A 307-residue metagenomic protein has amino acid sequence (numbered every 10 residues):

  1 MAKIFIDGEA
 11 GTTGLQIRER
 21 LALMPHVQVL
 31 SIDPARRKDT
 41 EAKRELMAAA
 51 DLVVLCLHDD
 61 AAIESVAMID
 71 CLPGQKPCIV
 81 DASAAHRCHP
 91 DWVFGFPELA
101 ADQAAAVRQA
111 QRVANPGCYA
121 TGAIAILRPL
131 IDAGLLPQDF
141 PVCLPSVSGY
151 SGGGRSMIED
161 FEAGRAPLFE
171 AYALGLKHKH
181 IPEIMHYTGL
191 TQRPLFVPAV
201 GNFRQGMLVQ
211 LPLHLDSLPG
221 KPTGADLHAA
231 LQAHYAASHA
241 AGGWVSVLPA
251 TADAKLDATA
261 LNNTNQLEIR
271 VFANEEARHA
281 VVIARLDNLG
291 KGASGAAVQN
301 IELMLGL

Functional and structural regions predicted by a protein language model:
M1-P167, Y172-L174, F272-E275: N-terminal Rossmann-like NAD(P) cofactor-binding subdomain of oxidoreductases, focused on the glycine-rich
T12-R44, C56, P141-S146, Y150-V282: C-terminal substrate-binding/catalytic lobe of Rossmann-fold NAD(P)-dependent oxidoreductases
R18, I63, I124-I131, I181-M185 (+3 more regions): Predominant activation on well-ordered alpha-helical scaffold segments within soluble catalytic domains
V113, L227, A297: PAPS/PAP-binding and catalytic site of the sulfotransferase fold
C118, S217, N288: Residue-level signal for short, function-critical loop segments
G122, T223-L227, A293: Short amphipathic alpha-helical segments
L135-L136, L190, L307: Helix N-cap/coil-helix junction residues
Q266-E268, A273-L307: NAD(P)-dependent Rossmann-like dehydrogenase/reductase catalytic/cofactor-binding core
